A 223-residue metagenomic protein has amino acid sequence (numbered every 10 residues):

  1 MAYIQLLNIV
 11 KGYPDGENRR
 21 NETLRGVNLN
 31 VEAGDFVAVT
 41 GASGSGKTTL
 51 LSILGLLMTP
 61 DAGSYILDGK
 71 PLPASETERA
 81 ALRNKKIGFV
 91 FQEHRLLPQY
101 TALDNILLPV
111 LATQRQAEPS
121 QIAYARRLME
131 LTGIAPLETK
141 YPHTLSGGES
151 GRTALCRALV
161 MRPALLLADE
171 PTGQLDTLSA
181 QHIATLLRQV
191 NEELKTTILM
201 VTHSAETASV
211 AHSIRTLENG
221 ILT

Functional and structural regions predicted by a protein language model:
T40-A42: The feature captures the beta-strand-to-loop junction immediately N-terminal to the Walker
G55: Helix-to-loop junction immediately C-terminal to a conserved catalytic motif
S64-A81: ABC ATPase NBD Q-loop/coupling interface
Y100-P109: Short coil-to-helix segment of the ABC ATPase nucleotide-binding domain corresponding to the Q-loop/switch region
Y141-E149: Conserved ABC ATPase signature
V160-A164: A short, proline-enriched helix->beta-strand linker immediately N-terminal to the Walker B motif in ABC-type P-loop
L166-D169: Catalytic Walker B motif of ABC-type/P-loop ATPase nucleotide-binding domains
